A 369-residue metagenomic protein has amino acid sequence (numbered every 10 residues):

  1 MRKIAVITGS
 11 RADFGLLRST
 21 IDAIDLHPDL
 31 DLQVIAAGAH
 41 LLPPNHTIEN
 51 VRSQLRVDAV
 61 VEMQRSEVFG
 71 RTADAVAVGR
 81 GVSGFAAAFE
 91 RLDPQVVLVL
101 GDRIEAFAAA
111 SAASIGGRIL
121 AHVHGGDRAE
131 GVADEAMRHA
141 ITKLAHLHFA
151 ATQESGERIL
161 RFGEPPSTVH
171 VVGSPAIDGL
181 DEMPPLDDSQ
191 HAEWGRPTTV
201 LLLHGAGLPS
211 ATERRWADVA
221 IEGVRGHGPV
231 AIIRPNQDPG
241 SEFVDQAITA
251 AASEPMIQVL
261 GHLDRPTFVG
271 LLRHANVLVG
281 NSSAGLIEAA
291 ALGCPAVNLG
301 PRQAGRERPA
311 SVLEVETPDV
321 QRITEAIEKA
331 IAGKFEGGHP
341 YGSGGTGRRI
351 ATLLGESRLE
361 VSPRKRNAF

Functional and structural regions predicted by a protein language model:
I7, G15-L16, D25, M63-P166: Active-site and donor-binding regions of nucleotide-sugar-utilizing enzymes
L30-D74: Conserved nucleotide-sugar phosphate-binding/catalytic loop shared by glycosyltransferases and other
H40-N45, I141-R215: A nucleotide-sugar donor-handling region in carbohydrate enzymes
V99-L100, F107, H122, H148 (+1 more regions): A donor-sugar binding/catalytic signature common to diverse glycosyltransferases and related nucleotide-sugar
A192-D245: Conserved catalytic-core segment of nucleotide-activated headgroup transferases in glycan assembly
P255-D264: Active-site donor-binding acidic/aromatic loop of nucleotide-activated sugar and phosphosugar transferases involved
A304-A330, G337-R348: Change "using UDP/GDP/dTDP sugars" to "using nucleotide sugars
K329-F369: C-terminal amphipathic helix plus adjacent low-complexity, charged tail appended to glycosyltransferase catalytic
